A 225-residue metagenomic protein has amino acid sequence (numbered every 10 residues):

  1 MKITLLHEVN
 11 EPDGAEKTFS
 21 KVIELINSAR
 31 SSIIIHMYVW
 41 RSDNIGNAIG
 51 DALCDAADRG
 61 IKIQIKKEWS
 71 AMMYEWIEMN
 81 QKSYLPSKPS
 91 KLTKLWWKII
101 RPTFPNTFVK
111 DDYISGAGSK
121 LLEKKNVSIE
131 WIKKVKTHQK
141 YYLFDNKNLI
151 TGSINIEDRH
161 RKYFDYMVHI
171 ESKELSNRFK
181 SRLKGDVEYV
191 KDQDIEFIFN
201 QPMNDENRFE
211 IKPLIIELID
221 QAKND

Functional and structural regions predicted by a protein language model:
M1-D225: Charged, low-complexity intrinsically disordered terminal segments
